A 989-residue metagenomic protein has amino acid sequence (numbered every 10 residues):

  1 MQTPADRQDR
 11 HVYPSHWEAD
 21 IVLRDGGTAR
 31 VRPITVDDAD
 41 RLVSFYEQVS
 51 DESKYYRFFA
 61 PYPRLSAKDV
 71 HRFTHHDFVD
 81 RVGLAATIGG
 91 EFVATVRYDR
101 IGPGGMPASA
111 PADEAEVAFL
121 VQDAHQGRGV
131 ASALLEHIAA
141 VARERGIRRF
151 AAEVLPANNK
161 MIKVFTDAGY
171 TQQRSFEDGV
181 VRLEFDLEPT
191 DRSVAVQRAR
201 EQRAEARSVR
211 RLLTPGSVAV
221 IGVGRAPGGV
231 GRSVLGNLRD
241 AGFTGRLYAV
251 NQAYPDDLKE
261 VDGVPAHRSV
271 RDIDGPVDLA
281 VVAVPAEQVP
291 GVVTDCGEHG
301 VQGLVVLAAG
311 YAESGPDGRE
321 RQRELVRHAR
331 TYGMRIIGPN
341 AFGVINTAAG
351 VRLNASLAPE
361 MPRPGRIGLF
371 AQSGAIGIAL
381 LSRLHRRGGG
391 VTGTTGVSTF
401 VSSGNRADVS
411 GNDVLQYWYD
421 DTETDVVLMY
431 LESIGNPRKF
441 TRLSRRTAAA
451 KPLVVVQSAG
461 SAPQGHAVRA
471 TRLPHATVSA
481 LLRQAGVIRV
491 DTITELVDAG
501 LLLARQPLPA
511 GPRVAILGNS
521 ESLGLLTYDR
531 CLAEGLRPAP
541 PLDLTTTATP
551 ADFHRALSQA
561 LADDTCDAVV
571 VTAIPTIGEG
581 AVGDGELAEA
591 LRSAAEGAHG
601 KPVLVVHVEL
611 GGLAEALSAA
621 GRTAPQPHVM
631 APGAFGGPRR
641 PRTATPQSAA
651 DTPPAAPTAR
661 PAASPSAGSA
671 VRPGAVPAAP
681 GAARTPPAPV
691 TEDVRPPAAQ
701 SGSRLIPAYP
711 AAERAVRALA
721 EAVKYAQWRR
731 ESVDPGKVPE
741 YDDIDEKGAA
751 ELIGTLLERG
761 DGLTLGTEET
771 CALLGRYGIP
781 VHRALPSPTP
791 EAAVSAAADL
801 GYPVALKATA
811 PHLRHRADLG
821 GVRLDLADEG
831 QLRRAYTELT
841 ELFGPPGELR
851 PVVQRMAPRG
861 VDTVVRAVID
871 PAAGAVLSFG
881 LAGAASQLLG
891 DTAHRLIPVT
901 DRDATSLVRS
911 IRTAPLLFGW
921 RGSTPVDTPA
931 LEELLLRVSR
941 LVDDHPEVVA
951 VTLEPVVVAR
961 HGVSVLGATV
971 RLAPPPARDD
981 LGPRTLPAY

Functional and structural regions predicted by a protein language model:
M1-R211, P215, R239: Long, contiguous binding/interaction regions
E188-Y989: Catalytic-core regions of core metabolic enzymes, especially those transforming organic acids/acyl-group intermediates
